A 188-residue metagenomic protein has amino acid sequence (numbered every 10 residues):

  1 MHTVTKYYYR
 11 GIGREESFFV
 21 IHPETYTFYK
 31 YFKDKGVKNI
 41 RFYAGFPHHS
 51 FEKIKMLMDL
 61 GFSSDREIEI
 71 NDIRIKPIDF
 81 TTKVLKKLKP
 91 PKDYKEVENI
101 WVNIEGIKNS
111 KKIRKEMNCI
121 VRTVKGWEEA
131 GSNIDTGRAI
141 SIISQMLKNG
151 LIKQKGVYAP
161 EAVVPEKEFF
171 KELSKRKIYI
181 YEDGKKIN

Functional and structural regions predicted by a protein language model:
M1-N188: C-terminal catalytic/substrate-binding lobe primarily of soluble NAD(P)-dependent oxidoreductases
